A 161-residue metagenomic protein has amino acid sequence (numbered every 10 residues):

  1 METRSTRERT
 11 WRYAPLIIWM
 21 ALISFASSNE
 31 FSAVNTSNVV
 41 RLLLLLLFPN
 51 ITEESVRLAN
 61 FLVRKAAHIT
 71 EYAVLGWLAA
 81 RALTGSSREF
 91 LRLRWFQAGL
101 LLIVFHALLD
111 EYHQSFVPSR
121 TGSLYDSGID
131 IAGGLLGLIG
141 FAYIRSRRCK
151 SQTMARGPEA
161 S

Functional and structural regions predicted by a protein language model:
E2-A80: "…centered on the first transmembrane helix and the immediately adjacent amphipathic helix/loop
R4-R7, S86-R92: Membrane-interface helix-boundary motifs at transmembrane edges
R7, W11-I18, R94-A98, L102 (+2 more regions): Alpha-helical transmembrane segments of integral membrane proteins
I18-I23, W95-S115: Small-polar-interrupted transmembrane alpha-helices in polytopic inner-membrane proteins
F25, A80-T84, D110, Q114 (+2 more regions): Membrane-water interface at transmembrane helix exits
H68-L75, G122-F141: Alpha-helical transmembrane segments that form the membrane-embedded catalytic/substrate-binding core of multi-pass
A107-I131: Interfacial helix-loop-helix junctions of multi-pass membrane proteins
Y143-A155: Membrane-interface capping segments at transmembrane-helix boundaries
